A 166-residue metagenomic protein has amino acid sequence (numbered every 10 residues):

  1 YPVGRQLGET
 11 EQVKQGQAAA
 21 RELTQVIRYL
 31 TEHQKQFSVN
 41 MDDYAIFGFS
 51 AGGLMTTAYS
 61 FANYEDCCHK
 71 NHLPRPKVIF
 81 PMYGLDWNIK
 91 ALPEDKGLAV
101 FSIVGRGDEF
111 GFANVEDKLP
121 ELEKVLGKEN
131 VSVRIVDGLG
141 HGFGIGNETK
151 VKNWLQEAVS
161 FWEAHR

Functional and structural regions predicted by a protein language model:
Y1-A18, A62, I145: Cap/lid segment of the alpha/beta-hydrolase catalytic domain
Y1-G4, S50-L54, G84-I89, R106-F110 (+1 more regions): Solvent-exposed loop/turn segments at secondary-structure junctions within structured extracellular/periplasmic domains
E11-K35: Alpha/beta-hydrolase active-site loop
L23-I27, L119, V159: Generic structural signal for well-ordered alpha-helices, preferentially at hydrophobic/aromatic core positions
R28-T31, G53-D66: Short glycine-enriched nucleophile-adjacent loop and the immediately C-terminal alpha-helix near the catalytic center
S38-S50: Alpha/beta-hydrolase fold nucleophile elbow
K70-K128: The feature captures the conserved acid-bearing segment of alpha/beta-hydrolase catalytic domains
G127-R166: C-terminal catalytic histidine-bearing segment of alpha/beta-hydrolase fold enzymes
